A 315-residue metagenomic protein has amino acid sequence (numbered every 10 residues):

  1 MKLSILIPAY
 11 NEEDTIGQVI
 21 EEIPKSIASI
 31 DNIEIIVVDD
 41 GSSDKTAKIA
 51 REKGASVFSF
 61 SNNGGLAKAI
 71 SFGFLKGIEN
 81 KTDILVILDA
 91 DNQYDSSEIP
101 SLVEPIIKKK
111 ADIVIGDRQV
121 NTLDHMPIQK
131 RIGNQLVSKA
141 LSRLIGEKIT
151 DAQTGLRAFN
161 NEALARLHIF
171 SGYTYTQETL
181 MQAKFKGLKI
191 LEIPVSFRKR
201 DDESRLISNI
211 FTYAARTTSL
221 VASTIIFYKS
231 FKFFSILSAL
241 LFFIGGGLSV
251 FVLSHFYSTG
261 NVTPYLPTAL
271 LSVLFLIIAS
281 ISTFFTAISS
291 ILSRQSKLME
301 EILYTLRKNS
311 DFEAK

Functional and structural regions predicted by a protein language model:
M1-E22: N-proximal low-complexity "stem/linker" segments adjacent to membrane-targeting elements
I7, D31-G41: Short beta-strand/loop segment that forms part of the nucleotide-sugar
D14-Q18, D44-K48, G64, K68 (+1 more regions): Residue-level preference for short helical/loop micro-motifs built around acidic side chains
E21-N32: Short, acidic, metal-binding catalytic loop of nucleotide-sugar glycosyltransferases
D39-A47, N92: A conserved acidic beta->alpha catalytic loop
F58-E79, I84, S96-Y173, Q177 (+1 more regions): Acceptor/aglycone-binding surface of glycosyltransferases and processive sugar-polymer synthases
F170-Y173, Q177-K315: Hydrophobic helical membrane-anchoring modules
